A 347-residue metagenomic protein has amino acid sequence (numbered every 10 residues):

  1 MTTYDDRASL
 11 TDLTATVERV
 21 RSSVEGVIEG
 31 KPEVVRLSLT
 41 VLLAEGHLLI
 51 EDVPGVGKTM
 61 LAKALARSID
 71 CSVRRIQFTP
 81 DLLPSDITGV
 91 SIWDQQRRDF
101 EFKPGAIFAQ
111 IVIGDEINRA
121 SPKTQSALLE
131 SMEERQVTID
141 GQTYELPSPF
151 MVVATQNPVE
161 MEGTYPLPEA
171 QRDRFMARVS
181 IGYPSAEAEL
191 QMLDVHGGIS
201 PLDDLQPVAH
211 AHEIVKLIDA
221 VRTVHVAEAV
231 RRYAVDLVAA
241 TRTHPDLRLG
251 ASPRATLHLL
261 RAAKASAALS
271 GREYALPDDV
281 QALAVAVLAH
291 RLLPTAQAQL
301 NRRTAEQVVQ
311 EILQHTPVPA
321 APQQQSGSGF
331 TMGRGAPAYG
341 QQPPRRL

Functional and structural regions predicted by a protein language model:
T2-R7, T11, T243-L347: C-terminal engagement/docking regions of AAA+ P-loop ATPases
L10-V56, V235, A239: Pre-Walker A (pre-P-loop) alpha-helix and adjacent loop at the N terminus of AAA/AAA+ ATPase modules, a conserved
R36-T40, W93-G114, Q142: Conserved alpha-helical scaffold flanking the Walker A/P-loop in AAA+ ATPase domains
L42-T79: Walker A/P-loop
L48, V112, F150: Conserved beta-strand position immediately N-terminal to the Walker
D52, D115-E116, A127: Walker B catalytic acidic pair
D52-V53, I87, T155: P-loop (Walker A) phosphate-binding loop of NTP-binding proteins
D94-D99, A120, T124, M132-V224 (+1 more regions): Canonical AAA+ ATPase core
